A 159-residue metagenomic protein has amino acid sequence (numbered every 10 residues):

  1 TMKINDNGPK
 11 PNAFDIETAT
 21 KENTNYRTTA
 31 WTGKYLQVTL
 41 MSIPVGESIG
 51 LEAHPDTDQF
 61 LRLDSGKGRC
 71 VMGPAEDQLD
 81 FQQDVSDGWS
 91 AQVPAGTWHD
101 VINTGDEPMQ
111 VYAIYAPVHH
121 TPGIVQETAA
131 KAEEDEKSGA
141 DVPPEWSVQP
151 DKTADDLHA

Functional and structural regions predicted by a protein language model:
T1-Q37, G50, Q82-Q83, Q126-A159: A short, N-terminal "cap"/entry segment at the start of jelly-roll beta-barrel domains of the cupin/DSBH fold
T29, V38-S42, F60, Q82 (+2 more regions): Conserved hydrophobic/aromatic beta-strand scaffold that supports enzyme active sites
I49-L51, C70-M72, V93, H99-G105: Short beta-strand His + acidic residue motifs that chelate non-heme Fe in jelly-roll/DSBH and cupin folds
D56-A75: Glycine- and acidic-residue-biased ligand/ion/polar-headgroup-sensing regions
F60, D106-G123: A short hydrophobic beta-strand segment most commonly corresponding to one strand of the jelly-roll/cupin
A75-A95: Short acidic-glycine-tyrosine-enriched beta hairpin
